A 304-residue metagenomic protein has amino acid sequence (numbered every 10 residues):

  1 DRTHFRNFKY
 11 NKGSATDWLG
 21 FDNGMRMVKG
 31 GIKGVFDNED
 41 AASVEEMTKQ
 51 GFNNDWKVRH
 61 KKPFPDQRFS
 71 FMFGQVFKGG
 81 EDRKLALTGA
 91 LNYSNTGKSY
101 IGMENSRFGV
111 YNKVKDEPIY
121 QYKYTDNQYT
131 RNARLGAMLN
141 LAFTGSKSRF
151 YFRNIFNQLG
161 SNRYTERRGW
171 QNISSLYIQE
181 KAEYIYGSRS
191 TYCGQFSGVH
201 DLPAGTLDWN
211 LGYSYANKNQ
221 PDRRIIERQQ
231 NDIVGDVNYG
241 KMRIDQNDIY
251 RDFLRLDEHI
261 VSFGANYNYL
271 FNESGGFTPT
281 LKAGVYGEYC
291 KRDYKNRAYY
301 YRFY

Functional and structural regions predicted by a protein language model:
D1, Y93-G97, G145-K147, F156-G160 (+6 more regions): Transmembrane beta-strands of outer-membrane beta-barrel pores
D1-F64, V234-D248, K295-Y304: Flexible glycine-rich, low-complexity coil/linker segments exposed to the extracellular/periplasmic environment
I32-T165, R189-G194: Transmembrane beta-barrel wall of Gram-negative outer-membrane proteins
E45-N54, Y111-Y122, G169-E180, V237-Y250: Flexible, solvent-exposed coil segments and beta strand-coil junctions, predominantly the extracellular/periplasmic
K61-P65, Y129-A133, Y184-S190, Q246-N247 (+2 more regions): Short sequence motifs at beta-strands and strand-loop junctions characteristic of Gram-negative outer-membrane
K78-L85, K147, P203-T206, Q220 (+2 more regions): Short loop/turn motifs that connect adjacent beta-strands in outer-membrane beta-barrel proteins
L85-L91, F150-F152, L207-L211, P279-V285: Transmembrane beta-strands of outer-membrane beta-barrel proteins
S94-N105, Y151-N172, Y177, N217-Q229 (+1 more regions): Outer-membrane beta-barrel and related beta-rich outer-membrane complex signature in Gram-negative bacteria
